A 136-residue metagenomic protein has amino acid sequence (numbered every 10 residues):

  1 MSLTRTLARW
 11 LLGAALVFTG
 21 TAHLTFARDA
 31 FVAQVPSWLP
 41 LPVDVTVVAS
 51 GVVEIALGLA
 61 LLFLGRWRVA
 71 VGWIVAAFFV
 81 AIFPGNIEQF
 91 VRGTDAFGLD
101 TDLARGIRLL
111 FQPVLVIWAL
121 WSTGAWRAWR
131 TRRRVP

Functional and structural regions predicted by a protein language model:
M1-P136: Membrane-interface extramembranous regions
